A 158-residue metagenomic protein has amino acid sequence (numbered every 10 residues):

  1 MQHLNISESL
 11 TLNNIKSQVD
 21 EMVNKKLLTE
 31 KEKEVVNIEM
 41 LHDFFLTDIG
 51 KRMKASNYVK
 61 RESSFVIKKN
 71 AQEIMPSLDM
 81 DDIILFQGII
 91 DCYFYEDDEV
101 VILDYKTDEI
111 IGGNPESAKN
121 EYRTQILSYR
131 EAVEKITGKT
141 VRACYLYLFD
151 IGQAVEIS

Functional and structural regions predicted by a protein language model:
M1-S158: Structural signature of nuclease core domains in nucleic-acid processing machines
